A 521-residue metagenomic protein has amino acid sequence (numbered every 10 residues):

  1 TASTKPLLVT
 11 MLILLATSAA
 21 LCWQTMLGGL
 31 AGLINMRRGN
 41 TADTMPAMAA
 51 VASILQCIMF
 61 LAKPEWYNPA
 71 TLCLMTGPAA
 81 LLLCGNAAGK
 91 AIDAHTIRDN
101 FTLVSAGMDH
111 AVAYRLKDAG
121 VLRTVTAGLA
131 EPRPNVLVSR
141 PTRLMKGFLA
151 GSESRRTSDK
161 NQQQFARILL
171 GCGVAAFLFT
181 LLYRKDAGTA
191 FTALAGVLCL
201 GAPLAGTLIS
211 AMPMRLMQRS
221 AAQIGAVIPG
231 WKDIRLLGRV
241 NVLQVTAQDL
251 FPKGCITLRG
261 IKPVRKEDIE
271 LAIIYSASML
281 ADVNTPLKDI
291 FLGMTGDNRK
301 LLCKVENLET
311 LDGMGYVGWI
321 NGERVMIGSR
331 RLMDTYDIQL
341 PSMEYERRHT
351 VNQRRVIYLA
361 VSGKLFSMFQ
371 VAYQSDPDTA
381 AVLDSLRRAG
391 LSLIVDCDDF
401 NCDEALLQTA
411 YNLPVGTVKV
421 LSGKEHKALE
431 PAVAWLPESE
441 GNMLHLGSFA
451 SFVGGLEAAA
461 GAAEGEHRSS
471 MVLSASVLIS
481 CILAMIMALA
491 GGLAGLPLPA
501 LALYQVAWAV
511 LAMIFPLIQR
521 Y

Functional and structural regions predicted by a protein language model:
L7-M11, A62, G296-L406: Signature of the cytosolic headpiece of P-type E1-E2 ATPases
L14-T25, T76-S105, V112, A130-V242 (+1 more regions): Hydrophobic alpha-helical transmembrane segments
W23-L33: C-terminal ends of transmembrane helices
N35-A47: Cytoplasmic-side transmembrane-helix entry/capping segments in multi-pass membrane proteins
I54-T71, T180-G188: Transmembrane helix-loop junctions at the membrane interface of multipass transporters and ion channels
P134-N135, I320-G322, V361-Q505: Conserved ATP-binding TGD loop and adjacent catalytic N/P-domain core of P-type ATPases
L149, S158-D159, K262-D312, D334-Y336 (+1 more regions): ATP-binding catalytic core of ATPases
D233-G260: Asp-based phosphoryl-transfer active-site loop
